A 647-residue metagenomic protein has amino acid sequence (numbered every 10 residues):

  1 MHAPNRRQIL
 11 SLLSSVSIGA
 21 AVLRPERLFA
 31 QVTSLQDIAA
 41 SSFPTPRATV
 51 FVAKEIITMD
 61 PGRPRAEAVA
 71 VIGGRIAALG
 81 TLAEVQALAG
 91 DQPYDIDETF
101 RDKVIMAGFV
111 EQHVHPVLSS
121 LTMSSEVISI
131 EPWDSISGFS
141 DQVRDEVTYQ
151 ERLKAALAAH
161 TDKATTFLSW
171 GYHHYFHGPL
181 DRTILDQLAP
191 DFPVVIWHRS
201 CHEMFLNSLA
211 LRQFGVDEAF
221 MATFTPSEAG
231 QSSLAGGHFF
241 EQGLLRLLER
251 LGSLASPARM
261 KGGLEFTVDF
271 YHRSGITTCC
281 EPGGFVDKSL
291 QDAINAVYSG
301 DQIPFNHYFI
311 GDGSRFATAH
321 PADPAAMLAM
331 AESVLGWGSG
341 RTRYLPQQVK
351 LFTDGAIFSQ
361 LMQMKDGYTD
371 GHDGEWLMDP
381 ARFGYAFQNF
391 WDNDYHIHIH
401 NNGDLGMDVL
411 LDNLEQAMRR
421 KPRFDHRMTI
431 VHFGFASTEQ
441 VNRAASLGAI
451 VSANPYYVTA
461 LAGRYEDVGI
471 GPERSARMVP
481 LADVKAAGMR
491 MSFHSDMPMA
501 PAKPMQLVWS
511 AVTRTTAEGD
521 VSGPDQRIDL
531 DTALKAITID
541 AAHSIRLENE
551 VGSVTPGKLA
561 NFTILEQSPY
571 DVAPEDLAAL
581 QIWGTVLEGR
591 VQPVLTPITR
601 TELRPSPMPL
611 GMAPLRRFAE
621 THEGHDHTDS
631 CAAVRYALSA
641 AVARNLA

Functional and structural regions predicted by a protein language model:
H2, Q8-A30: N-terminal export signals
L12, L35-V52, I57, P61-M327 (+12 more regions): Divalent metal-binding segments
S17, P116, H160, F192 (+11 more regions): A generic secondary-structure signal for well-formed alpha-helical elements
H115, Y172, G284, F433-G434 (+2 more regions): Flexible loop residues that form catalytic and substrate-binding hotspots at small-molecule/glycan-binding clefts
Y298, G336-G340, A445-S446: Acidic (Asp/Glu)-rich catalytic clusters
S333-V334, G338-L345, R419-T429: Structural recognition of alpha->loop->beta junctions
Q388-H398, N402-M428, H432-F433, T438 (+5 more regions): His/Asp/Glu-enriched, well-ordered alpha-helical/loop segment that forms or immediately abuts the divalent-metal
A541, E550, I564-P574, W583-V586 (+1 more regions): C-terminal functional module detector
